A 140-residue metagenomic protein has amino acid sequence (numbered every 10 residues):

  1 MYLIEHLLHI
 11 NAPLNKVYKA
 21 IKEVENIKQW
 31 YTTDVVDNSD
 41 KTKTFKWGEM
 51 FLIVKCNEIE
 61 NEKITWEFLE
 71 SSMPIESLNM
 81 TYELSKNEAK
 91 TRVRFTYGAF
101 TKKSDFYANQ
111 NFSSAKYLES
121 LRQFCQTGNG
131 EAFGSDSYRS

Functional and structural regions predicted by a protein language model:
M1-V36: Hydrophobic ligand-binding cavity/cleft-lining segments
I4-H6, K41, L52-I53, M80: Residue-level marker for the onset of beta-strands and adjacent loop->beta junctions in well-ordered domains
V17-I21, I27, C56, W66 (+3 more regions): Hydrophobic pocket/interface hotspot
N26, S39-K41, I64: Functional cleft and adjacent loop/helix regions within the main domain that mediate ligand binding or catalysis
Q29, I75-N79, K103-A108: A short, polar/proline- and glycine-enriched secondary-structure boundary/capping micro-motif
T33-S39, F45-K46: A solvent-exposed, acidic/Ser-Thr-rich amphipathic alpha-helical stretch
K46-R92, Y97-F100: Hydrophobic-ligand binding "helix-grip"
G98-S140: A conserved amphipathic terminal alpha-helix motif
